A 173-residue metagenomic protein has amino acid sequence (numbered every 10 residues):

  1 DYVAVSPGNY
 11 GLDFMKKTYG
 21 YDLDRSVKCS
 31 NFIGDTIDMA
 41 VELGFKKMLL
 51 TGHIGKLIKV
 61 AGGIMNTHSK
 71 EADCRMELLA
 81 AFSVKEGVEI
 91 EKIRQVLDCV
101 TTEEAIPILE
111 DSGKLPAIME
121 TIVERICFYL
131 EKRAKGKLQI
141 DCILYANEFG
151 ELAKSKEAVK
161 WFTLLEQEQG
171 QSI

Functional and structural regions predicted by a protein language model:
D1-K46, K56-L57, A61-I173: N-terminal loops that bind phosphate or other acidic moieties and the adjacent beta-alpha structural core
H53: Glycine- and acidic-rich phosphate- and metal-coordinating loops
